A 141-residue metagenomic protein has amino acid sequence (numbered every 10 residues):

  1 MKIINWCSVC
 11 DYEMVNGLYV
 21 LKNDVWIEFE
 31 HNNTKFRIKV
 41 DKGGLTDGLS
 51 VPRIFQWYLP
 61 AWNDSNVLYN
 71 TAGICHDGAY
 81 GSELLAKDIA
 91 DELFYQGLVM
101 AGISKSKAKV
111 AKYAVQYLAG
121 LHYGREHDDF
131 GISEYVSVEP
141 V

Functional and structural regions predicted by a protein language model:
M1-V141: Extended terminal accessory/targeting regions
